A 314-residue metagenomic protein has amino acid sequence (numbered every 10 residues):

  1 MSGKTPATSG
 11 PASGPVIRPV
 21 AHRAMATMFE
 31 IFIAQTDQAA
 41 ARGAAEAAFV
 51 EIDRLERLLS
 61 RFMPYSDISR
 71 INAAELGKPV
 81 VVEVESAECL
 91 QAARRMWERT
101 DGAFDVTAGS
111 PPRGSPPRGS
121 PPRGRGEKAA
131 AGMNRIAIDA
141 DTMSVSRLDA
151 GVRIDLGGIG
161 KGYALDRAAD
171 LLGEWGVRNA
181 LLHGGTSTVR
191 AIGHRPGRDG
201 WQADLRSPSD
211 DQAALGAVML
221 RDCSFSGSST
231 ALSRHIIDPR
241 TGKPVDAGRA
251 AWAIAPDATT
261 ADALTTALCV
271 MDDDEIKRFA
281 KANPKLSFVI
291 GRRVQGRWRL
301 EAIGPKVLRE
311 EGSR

Functional and structural regions predicted by a protein language model:
M1-R314: Mature catalytic core of soluble alpha/beta enzymes
